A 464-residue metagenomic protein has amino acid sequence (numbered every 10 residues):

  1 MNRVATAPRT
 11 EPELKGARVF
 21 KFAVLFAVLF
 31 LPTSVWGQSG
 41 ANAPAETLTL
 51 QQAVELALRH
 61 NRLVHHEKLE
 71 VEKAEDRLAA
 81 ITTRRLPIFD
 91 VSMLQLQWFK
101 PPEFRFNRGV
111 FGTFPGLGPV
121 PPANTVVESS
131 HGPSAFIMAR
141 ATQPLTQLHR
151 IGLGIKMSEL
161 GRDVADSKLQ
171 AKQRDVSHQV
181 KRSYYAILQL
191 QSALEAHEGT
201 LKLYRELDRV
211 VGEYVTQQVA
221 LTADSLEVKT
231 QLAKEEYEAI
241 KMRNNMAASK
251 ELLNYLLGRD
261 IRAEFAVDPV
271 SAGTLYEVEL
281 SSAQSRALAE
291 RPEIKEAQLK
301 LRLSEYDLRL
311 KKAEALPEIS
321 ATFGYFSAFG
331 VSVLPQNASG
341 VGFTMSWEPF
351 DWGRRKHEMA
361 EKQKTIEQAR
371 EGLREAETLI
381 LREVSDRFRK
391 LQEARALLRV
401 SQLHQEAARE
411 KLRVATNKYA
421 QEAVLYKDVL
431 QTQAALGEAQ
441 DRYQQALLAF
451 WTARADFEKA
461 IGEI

Functional and structural regions predicted by a protein language model:
V4-V24: Bacterial N-terminal signal peptides that target proteins for export
G16, Q38-A43, D90, Q97-F99 (+2 more regions): Acidic, low-complexity, intrinsically disordered peripheral segments
F22-T33: Bacterial N-terminal signal peptides
G37-L94, K100-P102, P144-L145, I261 (+6 more regions): Bacterial Sec-pathway N-terminal export signals of envelope proteins
T49, I88-A171, K295-A376, R387: Small/polar-residue-enriched beta-strand and adjacent coil segments characteristic of outer-membrane beta-barrel
D76, T83, K234-I261, Q405-E463: Short segments within alpha-helical structural elements
A171-R286, R387-K390, A394, V414 (+2 more regions): Periplasmic alpha-helical coiled-coil/stalk elements that build and connect Gram-negative outer-membrane
